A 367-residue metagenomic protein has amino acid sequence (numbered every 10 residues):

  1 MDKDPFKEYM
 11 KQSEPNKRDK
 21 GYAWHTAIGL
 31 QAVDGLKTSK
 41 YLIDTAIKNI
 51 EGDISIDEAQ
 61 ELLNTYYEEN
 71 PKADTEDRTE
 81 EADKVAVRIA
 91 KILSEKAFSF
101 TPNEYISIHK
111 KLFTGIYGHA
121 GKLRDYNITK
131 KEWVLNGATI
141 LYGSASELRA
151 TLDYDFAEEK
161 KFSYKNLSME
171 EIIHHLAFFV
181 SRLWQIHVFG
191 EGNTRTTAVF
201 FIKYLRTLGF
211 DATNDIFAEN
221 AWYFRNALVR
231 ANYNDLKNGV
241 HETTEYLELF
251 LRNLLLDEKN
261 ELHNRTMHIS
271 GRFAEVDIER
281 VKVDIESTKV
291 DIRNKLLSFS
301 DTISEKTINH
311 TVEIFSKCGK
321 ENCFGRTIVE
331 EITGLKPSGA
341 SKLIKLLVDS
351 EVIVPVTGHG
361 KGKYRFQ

Functional and structural regions predicted by a protein language model:
M1-Q367: FIC/Doc superfamily catalytic core
